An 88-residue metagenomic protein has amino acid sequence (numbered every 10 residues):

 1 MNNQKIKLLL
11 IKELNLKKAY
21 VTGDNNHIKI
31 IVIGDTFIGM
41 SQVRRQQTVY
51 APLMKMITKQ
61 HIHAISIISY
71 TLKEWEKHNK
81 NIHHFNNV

Functional and structural regions predicted by a protein language model:
M1-V88: N-terminal, polar/charged subdomain of small-to-medium soluble alpha/beta proteins
